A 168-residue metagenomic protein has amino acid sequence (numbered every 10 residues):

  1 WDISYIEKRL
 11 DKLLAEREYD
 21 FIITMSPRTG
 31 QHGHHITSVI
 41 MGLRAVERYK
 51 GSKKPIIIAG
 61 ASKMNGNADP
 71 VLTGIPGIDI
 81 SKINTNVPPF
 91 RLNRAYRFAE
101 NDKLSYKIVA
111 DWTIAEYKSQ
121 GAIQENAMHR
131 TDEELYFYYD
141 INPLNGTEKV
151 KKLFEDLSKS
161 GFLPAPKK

Functional and structural regions predicted by a protein language model:
I3-K168: Metal-dependent de-N-acetylase/amidase catalytic core
